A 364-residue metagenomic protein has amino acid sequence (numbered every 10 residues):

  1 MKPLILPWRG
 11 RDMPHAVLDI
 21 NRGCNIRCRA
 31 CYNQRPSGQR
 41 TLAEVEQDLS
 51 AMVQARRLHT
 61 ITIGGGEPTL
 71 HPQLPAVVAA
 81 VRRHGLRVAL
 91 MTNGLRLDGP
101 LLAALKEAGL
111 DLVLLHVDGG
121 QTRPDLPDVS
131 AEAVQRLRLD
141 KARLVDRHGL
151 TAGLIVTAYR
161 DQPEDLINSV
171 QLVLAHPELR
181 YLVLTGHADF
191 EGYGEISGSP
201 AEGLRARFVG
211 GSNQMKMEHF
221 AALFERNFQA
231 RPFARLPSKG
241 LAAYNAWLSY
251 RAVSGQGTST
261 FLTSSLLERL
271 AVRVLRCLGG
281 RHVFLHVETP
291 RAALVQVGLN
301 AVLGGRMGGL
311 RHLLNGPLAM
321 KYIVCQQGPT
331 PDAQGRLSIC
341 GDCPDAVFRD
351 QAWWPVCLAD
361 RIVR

Functional and structural regions predicted by a protein language model:
M1-P7: A short, compositionally biased domain-edge/stem linker segment
P7-E44, A55: Canonical Radical SAM [4Fe-4S] cluster-binding loop centered on the CxxxCxxC motif and its immediate flanking residues
C24, C28, L90, Q351: Conserved, mostly hydrophobic/aromatic
S37-R40, L267-A271, I362-R364: A short local loop/turn or secondary-structure capping micro-motif enriched for an aromatic residue
E46-I63, H71-H187: Radical SAM/AdoMet-radical enzyme domain recognition
A131-Q135, D146-N315: Radical SAM enzyme [4Fe-4S]-AdoMet core and its adjacent flexible, acidic and glycine-rich loops/tails across
R276-R364: Flexible mid-to-C-terminal extensions adjoining Fe-S/redox cofactors in radical SAM and related proteins
